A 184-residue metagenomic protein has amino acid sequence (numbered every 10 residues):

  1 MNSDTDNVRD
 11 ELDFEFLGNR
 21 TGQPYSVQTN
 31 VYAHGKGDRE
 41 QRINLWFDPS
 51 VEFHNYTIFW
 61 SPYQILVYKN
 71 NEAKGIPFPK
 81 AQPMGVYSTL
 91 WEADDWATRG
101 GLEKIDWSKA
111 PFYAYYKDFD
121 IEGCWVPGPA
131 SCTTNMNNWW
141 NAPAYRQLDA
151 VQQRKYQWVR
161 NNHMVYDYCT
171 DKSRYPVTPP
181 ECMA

Functional and structural regions predicted by a protein language model:
M1-A184: GH16 jelly-roll
